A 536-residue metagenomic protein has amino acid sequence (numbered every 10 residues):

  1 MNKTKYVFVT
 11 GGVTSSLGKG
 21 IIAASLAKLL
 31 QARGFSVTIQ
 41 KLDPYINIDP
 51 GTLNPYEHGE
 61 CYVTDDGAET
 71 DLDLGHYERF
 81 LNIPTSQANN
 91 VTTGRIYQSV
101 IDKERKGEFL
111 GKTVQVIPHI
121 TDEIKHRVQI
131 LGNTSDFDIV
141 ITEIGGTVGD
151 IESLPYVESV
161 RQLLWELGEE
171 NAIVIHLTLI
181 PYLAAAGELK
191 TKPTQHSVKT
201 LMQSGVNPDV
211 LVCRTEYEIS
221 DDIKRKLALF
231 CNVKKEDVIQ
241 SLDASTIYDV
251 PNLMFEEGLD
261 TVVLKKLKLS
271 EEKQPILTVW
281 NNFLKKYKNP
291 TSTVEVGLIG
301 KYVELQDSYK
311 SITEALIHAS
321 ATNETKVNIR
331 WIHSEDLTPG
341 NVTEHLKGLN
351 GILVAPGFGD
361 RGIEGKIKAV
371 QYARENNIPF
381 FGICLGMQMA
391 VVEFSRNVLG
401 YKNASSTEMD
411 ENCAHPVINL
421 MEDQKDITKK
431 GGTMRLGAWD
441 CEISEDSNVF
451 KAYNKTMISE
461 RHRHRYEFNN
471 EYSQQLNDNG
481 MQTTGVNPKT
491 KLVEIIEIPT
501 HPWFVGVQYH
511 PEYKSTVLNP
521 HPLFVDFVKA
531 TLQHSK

Functional and structural regions predicted by a protein language model:
M1-T325, E335-G351, F358-G359, K366-Y372 (+2 more regions): Flexible phosphate-sensing "switch/lid" loops adjacent to ATP/NTP-binding sites across phosphate-transfer
K3, N207, K234, S292 (+6 more regions): A generic structural signal for well-ordered coil/turn residues at beta-strand boundaries that shape enzyme active-site
F8, T38-K41, I141, I175-H176 (+12 more regions): Structured core elements
T14-G20, A24-K28, A32, H345-D440 (+2 more regions): Cysteine-nucleophile active-site neighborhood
E57-D65, A244-Y248, V354, E375-F381 (+3 more regions): Short beta-alpha connecting loops at secondary-structure transitions that line or flank enzyme active sites
D237-D243, R330, V486-K489: Beta-strand->loop->alpha-helix junctions that form or flank phosphate-binding loops in nucleotide-handling enzymes
K286-P290, E344, M409, K430-T433 (+2 more regions): Replace "in large, NTP-powered and nucleic-acid-processing enzymes" with "in large, NTP-powered factors and other
L436-D440, S444-K536: C-terminal and late-domain segments of enzyme folds
